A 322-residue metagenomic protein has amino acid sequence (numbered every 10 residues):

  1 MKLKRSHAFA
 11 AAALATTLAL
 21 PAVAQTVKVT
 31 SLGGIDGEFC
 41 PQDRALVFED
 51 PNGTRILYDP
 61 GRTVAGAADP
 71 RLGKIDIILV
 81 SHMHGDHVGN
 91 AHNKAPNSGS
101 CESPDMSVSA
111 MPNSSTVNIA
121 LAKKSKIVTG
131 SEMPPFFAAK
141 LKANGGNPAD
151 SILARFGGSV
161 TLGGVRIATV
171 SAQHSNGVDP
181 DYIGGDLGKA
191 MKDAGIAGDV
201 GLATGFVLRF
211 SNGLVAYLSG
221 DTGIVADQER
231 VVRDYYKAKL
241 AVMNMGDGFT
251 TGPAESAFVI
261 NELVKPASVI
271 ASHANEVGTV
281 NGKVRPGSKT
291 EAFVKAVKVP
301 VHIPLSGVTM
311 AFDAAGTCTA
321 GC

Functional and structural regions predicted by a protein language model:
M1-A10: Bacterial N-terminal signal peptides that target proteins for export
A10-P21: Bacterial N-terminal signal peptides
A24-R71, L153-R233, A311-C322: Core dinuclear metal-dependent hydrolase active-site scaffold
G37-Q42, V64-A65, H84-G89, G130-A138 (+6 more regions): Active-site environment of divalent metal-dependent phosphoester hydrolases
G53-L57, G61-T129, P135-F136, A143-D150 (+2 more regions): Active-site metal-binding motif and surrounding structural segment of the metallo-beta-lactamase
I119-V128, E132-V160, V259-C322: Binuclear metal-ion centers of metallo-dependent hydrolases, dominated by the metallo-beta-lactamase
T251-I260: A short, acidic, amphipathic alpha-helical segment used as a generic capping/interface helix at domain edges
